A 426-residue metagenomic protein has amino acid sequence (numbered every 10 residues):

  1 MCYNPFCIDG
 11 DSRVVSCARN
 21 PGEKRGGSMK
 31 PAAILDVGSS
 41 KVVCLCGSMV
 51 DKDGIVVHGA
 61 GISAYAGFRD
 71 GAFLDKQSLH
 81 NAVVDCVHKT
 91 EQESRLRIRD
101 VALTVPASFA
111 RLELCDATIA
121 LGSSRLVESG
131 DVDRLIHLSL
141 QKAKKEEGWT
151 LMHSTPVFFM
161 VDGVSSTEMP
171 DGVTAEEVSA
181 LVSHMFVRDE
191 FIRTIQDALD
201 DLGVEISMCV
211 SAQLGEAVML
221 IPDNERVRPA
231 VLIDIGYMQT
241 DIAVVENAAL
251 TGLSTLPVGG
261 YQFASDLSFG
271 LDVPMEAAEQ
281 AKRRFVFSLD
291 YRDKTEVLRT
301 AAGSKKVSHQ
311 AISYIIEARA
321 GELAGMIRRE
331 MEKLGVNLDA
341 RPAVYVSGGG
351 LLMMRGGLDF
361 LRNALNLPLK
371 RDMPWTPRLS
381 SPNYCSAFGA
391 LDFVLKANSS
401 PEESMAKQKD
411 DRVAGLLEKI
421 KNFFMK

Functional and structural regions predicted by a protein language model:
M1-K41, C46-A230, P274-E276, S288-S313 (+2 more regions): Nucleotide/phosphate-binding catalytic cleft detector across ATP-hydrolyzing and phosphate-transferring enzymes
L35, C44, L103, L199 (+5 more regions): Residue-level signature of catalytic and energy-coupling elements of molecular machines, predominantly ATP/GTP-dependent
L35-K41, V105-A107, L232-Q239, V245-A248 (+3 more regions): A short acidic Gly-Thr/Ser loop motif
V50, E225-R226, N247, F360-N366: Short, solvent-exposed amphipathic alpha-helical segments in soluble enzyme and RNA/protein-processing domains
S129, R362-F388: Conserved phosphate-binding/catalytic loops in two-lobed NTP-binding clefts
I221-D290: Acidic, glycine-rich loop-and-beta core segments that form the ion-binding/anion-interacting portion of active sites
V286-L289, D339-F360: Glycine-rich phosphate-binding loops at beta-strand->alpha-helix junctions
Q310-E322: Glycine-rich phosphate-binding "P-loop"
